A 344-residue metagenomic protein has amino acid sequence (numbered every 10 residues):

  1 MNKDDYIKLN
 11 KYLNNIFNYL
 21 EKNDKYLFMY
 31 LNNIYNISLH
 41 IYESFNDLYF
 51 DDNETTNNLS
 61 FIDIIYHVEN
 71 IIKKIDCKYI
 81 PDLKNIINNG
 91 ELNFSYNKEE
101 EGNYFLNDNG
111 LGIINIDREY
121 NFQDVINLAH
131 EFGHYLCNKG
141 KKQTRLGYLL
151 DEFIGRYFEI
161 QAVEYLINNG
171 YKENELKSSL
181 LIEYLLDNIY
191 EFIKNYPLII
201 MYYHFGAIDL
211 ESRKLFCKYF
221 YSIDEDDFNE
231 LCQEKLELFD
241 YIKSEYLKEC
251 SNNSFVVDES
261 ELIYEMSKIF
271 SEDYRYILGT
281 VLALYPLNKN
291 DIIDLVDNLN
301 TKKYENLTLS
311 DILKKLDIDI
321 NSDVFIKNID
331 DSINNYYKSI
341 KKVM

Functional and structural regions predicted by a protein language model:
M1-I113, K315, I333-I340: Contiguous, non-catalytic segments that form substrate-binding/exosite surfaces or channel walls
N2-D5, N14-N23, S44, K214-M344: C-terminal, non-catalytic "cap/extension" segments appended to globular domains
N109-L128: Short pre-active-site segment immediately N-terminal to the catalytic Zn-binding motif
V125, Y135-K139, E259-I263: Active-site-flanking segments in enzyme catalytic domains
L128, F132-L136, I154, L278: Active-site His/Glu-centered metal-binding helix of metallohydrolases
G133-R145, Q161: Catalytic Zn2+-binding segment of zinc metalloproteases
R145-N188, G279: Post-HExxH zinc-binding segment in Zn-dependent metallohydrolases
I182-M201: Active-site-proximal binding-pocket segments
